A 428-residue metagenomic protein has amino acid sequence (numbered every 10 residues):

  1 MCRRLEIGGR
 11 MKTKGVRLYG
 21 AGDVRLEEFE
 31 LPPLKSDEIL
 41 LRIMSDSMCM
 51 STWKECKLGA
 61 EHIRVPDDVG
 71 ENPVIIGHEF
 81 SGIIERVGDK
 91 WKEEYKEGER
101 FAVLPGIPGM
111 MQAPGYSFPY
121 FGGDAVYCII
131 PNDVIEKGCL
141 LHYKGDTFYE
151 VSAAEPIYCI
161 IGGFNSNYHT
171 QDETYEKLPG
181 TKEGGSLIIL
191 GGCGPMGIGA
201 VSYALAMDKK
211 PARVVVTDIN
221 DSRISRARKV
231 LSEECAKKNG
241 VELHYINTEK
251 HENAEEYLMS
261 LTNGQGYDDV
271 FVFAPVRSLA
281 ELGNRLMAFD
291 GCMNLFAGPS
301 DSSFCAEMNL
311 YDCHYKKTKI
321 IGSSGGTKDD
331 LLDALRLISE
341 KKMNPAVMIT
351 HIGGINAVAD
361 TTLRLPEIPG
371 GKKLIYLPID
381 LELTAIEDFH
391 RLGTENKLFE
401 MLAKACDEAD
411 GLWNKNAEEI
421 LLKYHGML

Functional and structural regions predicted by a protein language model:
C2-I76, A409-L428: Short N-terminal strand-loop motif that marks the start of NAD(P)H/FAD-dependent oxidoreductase cofactor-binding domains
P32-S47, A60-I107, F121-G122, V134: Glycine-rich beta-strand-centered segment in the early N-terminal region that forms part of a ligand/cofactor-binding
G106-S186: NAD(P)H dinucleotide-binding glycine-rich loop of Rossmann-like/cofactor-binding domains, especially the beta1-alpha1
G184-G185, L190, V201-L279: Adenosine-nucleotide cofactor-binding segment
P195-M196, R223: Hydrophobic/small residue at the entry helix of a nucleotide-binding pocket
A212, G291-C292: Glycine-centered, small-residue-biased loops immediately flanking beta-strands in adenine/cofactor-binding cores
K229, E252-Y257, S278-R285, D329-L428: C-terminal hydrophobic helical "lid"/dimerization subdomain of Rossmann-like NAD(P)H-dependent oxidoreductases
A297-K317: Rossmann-fold NAD(P)-binding glycine/threonine-rich loop
